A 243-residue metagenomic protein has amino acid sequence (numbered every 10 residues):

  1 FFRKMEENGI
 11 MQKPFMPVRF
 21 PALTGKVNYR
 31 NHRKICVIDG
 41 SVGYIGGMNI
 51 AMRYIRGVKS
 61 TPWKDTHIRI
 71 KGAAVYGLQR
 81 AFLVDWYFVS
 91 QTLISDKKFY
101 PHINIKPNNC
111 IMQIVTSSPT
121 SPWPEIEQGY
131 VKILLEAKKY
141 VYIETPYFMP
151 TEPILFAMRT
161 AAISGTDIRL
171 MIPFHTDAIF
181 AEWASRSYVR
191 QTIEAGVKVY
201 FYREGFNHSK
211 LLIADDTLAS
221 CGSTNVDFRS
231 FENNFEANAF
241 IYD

Functional and structural regions predicted by a protein language model:
F1-D243: Charged, low-complexity intrinsically disordered terminal segments
